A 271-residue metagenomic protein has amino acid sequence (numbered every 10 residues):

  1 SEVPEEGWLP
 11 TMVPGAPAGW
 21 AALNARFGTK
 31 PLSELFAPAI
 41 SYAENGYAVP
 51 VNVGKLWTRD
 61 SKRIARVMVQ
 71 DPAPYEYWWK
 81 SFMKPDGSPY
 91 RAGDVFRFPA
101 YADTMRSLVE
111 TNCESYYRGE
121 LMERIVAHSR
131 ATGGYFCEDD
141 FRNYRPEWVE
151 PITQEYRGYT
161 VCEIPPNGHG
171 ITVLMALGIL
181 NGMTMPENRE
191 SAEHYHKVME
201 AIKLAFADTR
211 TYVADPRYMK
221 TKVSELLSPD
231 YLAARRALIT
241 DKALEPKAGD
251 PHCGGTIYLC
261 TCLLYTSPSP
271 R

Functional and structural regions predicted by a protein language model:
S1-N112, Y116-R118, M122-G168, L227 (+1 more regions): Noncatalytic scaffold domains of N-terminal-nucleophile
A25-K30, T111-C113, L180-E187, T209-V213: Short helix-capping/linker segments at secondary-structure and domain boundaries
V149-P151, V173, G254-L259: Short glycine-rich loop/turn motifs
M185-S267: Internal maturation/activation junctions in enzymes
S269-R271: Hydrophobic heptad-repeat coiled-coil signature
